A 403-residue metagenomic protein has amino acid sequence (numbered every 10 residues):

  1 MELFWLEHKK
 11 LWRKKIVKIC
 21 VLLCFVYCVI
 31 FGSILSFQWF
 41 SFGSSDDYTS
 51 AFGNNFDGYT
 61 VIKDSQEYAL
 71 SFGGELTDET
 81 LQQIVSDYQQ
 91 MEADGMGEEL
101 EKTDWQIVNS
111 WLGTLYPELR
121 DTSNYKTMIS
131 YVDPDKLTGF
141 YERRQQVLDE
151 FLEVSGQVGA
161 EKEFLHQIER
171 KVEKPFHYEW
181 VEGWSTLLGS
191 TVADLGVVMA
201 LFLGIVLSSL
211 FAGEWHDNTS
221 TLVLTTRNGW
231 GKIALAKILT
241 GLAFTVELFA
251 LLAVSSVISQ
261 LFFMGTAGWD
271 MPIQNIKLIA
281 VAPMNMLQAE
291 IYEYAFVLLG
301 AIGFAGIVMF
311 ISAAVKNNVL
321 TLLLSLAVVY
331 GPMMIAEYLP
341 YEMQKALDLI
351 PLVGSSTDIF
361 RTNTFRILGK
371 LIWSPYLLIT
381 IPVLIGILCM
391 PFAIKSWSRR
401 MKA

Functional and structural regions predicted by a protein language model:
M1-C20: Aromatic- and glycine-rich beta-strand/loop motifs that create alpha-glucan
W5-E7, L11, F310-A314, I381-A403: Junction motif at the cytosolic side of a transmembrane helix
K18, G231, N318-L320: Residues that define the loop-to-transmembrane-helix transition and helix capping in multi-pass membrane transporters
L22-F25, V319-P332, I350-P351: Central hydrophobic cores of alpha-helical transmembrane segments in multi-pass integral membrane proteins
V26-Q83, D133-E214, L235-A314, N318 (+2 more regions): Secretory targeting signals
D217-T221: Hydrophobic transmembrane alpha-helix segments characteristic of membrane transport and insertion machinery
L224-W230: Short helix-to-coil transition segments within interhelical loops that connect adjacent transmembrane helices
M343-T364: Short hydrophobic, aromatic-rich alpha-helical segments embedded in or entering the lipid bilayer of multi-pass
